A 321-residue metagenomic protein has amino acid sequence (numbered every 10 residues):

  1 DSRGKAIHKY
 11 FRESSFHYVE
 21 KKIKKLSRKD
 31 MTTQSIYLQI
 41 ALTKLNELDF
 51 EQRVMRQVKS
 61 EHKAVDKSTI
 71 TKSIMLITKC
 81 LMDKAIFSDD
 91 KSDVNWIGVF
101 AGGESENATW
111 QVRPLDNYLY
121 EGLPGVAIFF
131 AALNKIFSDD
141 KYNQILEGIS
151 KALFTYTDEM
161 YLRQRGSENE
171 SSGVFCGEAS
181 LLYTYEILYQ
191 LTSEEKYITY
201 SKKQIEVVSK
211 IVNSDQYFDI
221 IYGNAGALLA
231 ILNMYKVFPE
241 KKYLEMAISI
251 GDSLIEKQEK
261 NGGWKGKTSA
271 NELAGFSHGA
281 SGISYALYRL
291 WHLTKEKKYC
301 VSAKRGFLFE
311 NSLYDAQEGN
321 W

Functional and structural regions predicted by a protein language model:
D1-E121, G125, F129, R163-G173: Regulatory N- and C-terminal appendages and interdomain linkers associated with kinase/kinase-like NTP transferase
V58-A64, P124-D139, S180-E194, L228-E240 (+1 more regions): Well-ordered alpha-helical scaffold segments within catalytic/enzyme domains
D66-K84, S138-D158, S193-I211, P239-K257 (+1 more regions): Extended, well-ordered alpha-helical scaffold segments
K84-V112, F154-S172, Q204-Y222, I255-A274 (+1 more regions): Glycine- and aromatic-rich loop/turn segments at beta-sheet edges
Y118-G125, V174-S180, G223, G279-G282: Glycine-centered tight-turn and secondary-structure capping sites
D140-T184: Helix-terminus loop motifs that line ligand-binding clefts
G177-L181, K202-V208, Y222-L229: Short, conserved phosphate-binding/catalytic loop or strand-edge motifs used in phosphoryl-/nucleotidyl-transfer
F218-V301: Solenoidal tandem-repeat scaffolds enriched in leucines and small polar residues
